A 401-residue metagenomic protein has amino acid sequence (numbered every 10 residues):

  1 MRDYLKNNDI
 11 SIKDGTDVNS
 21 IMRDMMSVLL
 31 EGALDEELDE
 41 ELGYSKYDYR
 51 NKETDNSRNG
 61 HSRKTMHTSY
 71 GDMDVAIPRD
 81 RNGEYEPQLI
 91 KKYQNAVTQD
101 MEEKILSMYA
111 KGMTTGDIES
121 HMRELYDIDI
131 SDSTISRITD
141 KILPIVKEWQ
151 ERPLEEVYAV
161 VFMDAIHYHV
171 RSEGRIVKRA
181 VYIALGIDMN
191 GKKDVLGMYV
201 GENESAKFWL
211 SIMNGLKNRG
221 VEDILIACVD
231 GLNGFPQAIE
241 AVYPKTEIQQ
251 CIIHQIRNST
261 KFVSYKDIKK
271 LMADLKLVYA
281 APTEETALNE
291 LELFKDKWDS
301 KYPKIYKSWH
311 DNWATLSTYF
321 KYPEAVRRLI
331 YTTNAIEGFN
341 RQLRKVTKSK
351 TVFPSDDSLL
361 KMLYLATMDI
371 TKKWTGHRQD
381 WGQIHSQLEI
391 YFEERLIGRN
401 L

Functional and structural regions predicted by a protein language model:
M1-Y93: Short, conserved DNA-binding cores of transcription-related domains
S45-D48, K52-E53, M113-V160: Electropositive nucleic-acid engagement tracts
E53-K111, D127-D140, E156, A206: Basic, short loop/linker segments at the boundary and entry of helix-turn-helix/winged-helix-like folds
P78-R81, L89-Y93, I128, K141-V229 (+5 more regions): RNase H-like nuclease fold core
E86, S259-A287, L293: Metal-dependent DNA phosphodiester-chemistry modules and their immediately adjacent helices/loops in DNA-processing
I226-N233, A238-D274: Conserved beta-strand -> loop -> alpha-helix junction used to position metal-binding or nucleic-acid-contacting
P244, L277-L401: Acidic/histidine-rich catalytic cores and adjacent linkers of DNA breakage/strand-transfer/modification proteins
